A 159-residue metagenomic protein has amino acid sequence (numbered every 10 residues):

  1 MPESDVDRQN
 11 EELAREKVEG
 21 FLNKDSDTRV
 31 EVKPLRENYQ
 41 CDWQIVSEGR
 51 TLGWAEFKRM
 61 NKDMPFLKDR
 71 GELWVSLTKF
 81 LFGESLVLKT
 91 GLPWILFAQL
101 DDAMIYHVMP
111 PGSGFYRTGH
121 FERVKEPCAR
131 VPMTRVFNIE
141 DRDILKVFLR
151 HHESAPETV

Functional and structural regions predicted by a protein language model:
M1-L35: Acidic-basic catalytic patches of nuclease active cores, encompassing PD-(D/E)XK and other metal-cofactor nuclease
S4, I95-D101, F121-P127: N-terminal targeting/trafficking signals and adjacent low-complexity tails
E19, F80-V87: Short amphipathic alpha-helical segments and helix-helix/interface helices
Y39: Beta-rich catalytic cores
W43-P65: Conserved catalytic cores of phosphodiester-cleaving nucleases, focusing on short active-site segments
M60-G83: Mg2+/Mn2+-dependent nuclease catalytic core
E84-G114: Nucleic-acid nuclease catalytic cores
I105-V159: Intrinsically disordered, low-complexity terminal regions enriched in charged/polar residues
